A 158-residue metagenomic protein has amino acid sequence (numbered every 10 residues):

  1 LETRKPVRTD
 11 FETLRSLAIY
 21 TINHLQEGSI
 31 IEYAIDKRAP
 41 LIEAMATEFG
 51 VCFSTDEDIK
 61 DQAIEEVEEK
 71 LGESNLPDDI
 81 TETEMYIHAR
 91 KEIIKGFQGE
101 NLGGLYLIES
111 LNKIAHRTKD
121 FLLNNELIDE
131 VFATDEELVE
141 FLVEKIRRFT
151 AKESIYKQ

Functional and structural regions predicted by a protein language model:
E2-D79, T83: N-terminal interaction modules that seed assembly of large macromolecular complexes
R15, I19, N23, E43 (+10 more regions): Solvent-exposed alpha-helical segments within well-ordered globular domains of core cellular machineries
Y20, H24-G28, E48, C52 (+4 more regions): Conserved, well-folded catalytic cores of nucleic-acid-processing and energy-transducing macromolecular machines
Y33-A39, D78, L102-G104, E130-D135: Short, surface-exposed acidic
L41-M45, I80-M85, E109-S110, D135-L142: Glycine/charge-rich, flexible interdomain linkers and switch-proximal surface loops that mediate coupling
E73-Y106: Ordered, amphipathic secondary-structure segments that act as subunit-interaction surfaces in large macromolecular
L102-H116: Long, charge-patterned amphipathic interaction tracts in eukaryotic proteins
D129-Q158: Strongly charged, low-complexity linkers/loops
